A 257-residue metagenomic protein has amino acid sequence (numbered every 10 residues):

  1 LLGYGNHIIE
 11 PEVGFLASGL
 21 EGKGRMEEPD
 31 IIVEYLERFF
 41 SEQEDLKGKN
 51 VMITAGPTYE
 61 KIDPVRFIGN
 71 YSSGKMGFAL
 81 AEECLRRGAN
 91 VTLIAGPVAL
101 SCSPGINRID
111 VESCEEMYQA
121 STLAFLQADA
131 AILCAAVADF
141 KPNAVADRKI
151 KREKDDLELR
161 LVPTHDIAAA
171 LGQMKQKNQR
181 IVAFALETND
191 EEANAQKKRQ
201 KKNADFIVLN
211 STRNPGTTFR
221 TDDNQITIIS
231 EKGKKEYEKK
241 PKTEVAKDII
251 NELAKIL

Functional and structural regions predicted by a protein language model:
L2-E12, L16, M26, L85 (+2 more regions): Glycine-rich phosphate/dinucleotide-binding loop and adjoining beta-alpha-beta core of small-molecule
L2-G3, D45-S113: Glycine-rich phosphate/diphosphate-binding loop of Rossmann-like nucleotide-binding domains
L2-Y4, D30, E34, F78 (+4 more regions): Residues on a specific face of well-ordered alpha-helices
V13-K49, R213-L257: Glycine-rich phosphate/pyrophosphate-binding loop and the adjoining helix
T54, I62-K75, K154-P163, L186-E187 (+1 more regions): Short, glycine-rich nucleotide/cofactor-binding loops
Y59-I62, I150-E153, S230-E231: Glycine/charged-rich beta-loop-alpha catalytic/anionic-binding loops adjacent to active sites
D63-V65, N143, F219-R220: Short, glycine/acidic-enriched capping/hinge loops at junctions between secondary-structure elements
V65, G77, A81, S121 (+3 more regions): Generic hydrophobic/aromatic pocket-lining and core-packing "Φ" positions
